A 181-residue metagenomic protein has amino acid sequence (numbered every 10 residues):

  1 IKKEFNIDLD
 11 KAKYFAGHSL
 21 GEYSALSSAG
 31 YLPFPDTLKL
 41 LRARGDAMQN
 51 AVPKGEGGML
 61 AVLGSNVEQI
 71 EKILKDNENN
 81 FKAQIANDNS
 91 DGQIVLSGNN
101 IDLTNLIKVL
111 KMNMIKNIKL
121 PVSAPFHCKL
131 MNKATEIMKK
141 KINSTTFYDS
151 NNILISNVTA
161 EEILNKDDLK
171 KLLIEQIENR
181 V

Functional and structural regions predicted by a protein language model:
I1-A16, L96: Helix-rich "cap/lid" substructures immediately adjacent to catalytic or cofactor-binding pockets
K13-G21, A25, P33: Gly/Ala-rich beta-loop-alpha elbow adjacent to hydrolase catalytic centers
S28-R180: Alpha/beta catalytic cores of group-transfer enzymes, especially the acyltransferase/condensing modules of polyketide
